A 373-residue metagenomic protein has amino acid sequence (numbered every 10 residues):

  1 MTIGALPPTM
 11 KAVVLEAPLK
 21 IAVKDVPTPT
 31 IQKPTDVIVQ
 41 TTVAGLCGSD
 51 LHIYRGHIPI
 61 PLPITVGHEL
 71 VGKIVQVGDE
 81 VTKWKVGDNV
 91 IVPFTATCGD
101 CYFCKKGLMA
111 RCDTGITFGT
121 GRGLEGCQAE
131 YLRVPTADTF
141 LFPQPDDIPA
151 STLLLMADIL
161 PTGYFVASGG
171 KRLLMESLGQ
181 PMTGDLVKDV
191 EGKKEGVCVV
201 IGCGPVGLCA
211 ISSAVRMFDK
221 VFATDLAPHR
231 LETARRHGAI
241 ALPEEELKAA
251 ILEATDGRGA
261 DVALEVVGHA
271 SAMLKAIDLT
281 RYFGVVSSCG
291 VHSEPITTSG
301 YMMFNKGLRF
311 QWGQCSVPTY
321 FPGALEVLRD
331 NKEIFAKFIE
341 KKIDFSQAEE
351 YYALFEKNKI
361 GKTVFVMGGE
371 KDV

Functional and structural regions predicted by a protein language model:
T2-P8, L274-D278, P318-V373: C-terminal hydrophobic helical "lid"/dimerization subdomain of Rossmann-like NAD(P)H-dependent oxidoreductases
P27-A44, R55-K105, E125, P145-D147: Glycine-rich beta-strand-centered segment in the early N-terminal region that forms part of a ligand/cofactor-binding
C47, P93-F142, D146-A150: Cysteine-cluster motifs in flexible loop/terminal segments that predominantly coordinate metals
I91, L264, S287: N-terminal Rossmann-like NAD(P) cofactor-binding module of classical short-chain dehydrogenase/reductase
I148-A249: Mid-domain Rossmann-like dinucleotide-binding core that forms the NAD(H)/NADP(H) cofactor-binding site
L247-G257: Short amphipathic alpha-helix with an adjacent loop that forms part of the alpha/beta core around
A260-V266: Short SAM/SAH-binding signature in class I
H269-D330, V366-V373: Glycine-rich phosphate-binding loop and adjacent beta-alpha segment of Rossmann(oid) nucleotide-cofactor-binding
